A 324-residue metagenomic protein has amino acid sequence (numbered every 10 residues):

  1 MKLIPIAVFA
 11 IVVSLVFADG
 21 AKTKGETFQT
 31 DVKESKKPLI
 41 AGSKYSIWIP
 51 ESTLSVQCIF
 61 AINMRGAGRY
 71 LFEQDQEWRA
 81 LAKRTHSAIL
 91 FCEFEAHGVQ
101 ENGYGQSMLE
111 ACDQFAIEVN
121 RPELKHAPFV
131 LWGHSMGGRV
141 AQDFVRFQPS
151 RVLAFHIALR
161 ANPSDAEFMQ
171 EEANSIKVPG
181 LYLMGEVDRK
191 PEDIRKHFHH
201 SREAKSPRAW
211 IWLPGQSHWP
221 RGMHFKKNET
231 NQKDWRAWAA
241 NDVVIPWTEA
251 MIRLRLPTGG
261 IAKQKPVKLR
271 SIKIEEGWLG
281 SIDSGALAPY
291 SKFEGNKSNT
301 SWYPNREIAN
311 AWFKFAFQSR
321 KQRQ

Functional and structural regions predicted by a protein language model:
M1-P5: Positively charged n-region of N-terminal signal peptides that target proteins for export
I6-S14: Bacterial N-terminal signal peptides
V16-I59, W132-V152, I308, F313 (+1 more regions): A domain-start/cap signature at the N-terminus of enzymes
S52-L54, Q100-R139, R146-P149: Gly/Ser-rich "nucleophile elbow"/oxyanion-hole loop immediately N-terminal to the catalytic nucleophile in hydrolases
S55-F60, T85-L90, K125-P128, P149-A154 (+2 more regions): Loop/turn elements at helix/coil->beta-strand transitions in domains of secreted/extracellular proteins
M64-A111: Active-site machinery of serine-nucleophile hydrolases
L153-D242: The feature captures the conserved acid-bearing segment of alpha/beta-hydrolase catalytic domains
S206, P214-Q324: Alpha/beta-hydrolase-fold serine-hydrolase catalytic core, especially in secreted/extracellular enzymes
